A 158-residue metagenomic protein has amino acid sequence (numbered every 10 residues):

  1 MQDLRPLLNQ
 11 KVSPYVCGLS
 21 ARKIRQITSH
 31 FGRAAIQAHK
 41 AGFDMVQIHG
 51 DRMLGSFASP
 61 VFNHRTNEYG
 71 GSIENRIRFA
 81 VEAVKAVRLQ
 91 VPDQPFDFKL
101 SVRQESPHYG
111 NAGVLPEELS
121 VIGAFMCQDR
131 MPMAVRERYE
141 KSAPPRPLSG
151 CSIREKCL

Functional and structural regions predicted by a protein language model:
M1-L158: Flavin-dependent oxidoreductase catalytic cores
